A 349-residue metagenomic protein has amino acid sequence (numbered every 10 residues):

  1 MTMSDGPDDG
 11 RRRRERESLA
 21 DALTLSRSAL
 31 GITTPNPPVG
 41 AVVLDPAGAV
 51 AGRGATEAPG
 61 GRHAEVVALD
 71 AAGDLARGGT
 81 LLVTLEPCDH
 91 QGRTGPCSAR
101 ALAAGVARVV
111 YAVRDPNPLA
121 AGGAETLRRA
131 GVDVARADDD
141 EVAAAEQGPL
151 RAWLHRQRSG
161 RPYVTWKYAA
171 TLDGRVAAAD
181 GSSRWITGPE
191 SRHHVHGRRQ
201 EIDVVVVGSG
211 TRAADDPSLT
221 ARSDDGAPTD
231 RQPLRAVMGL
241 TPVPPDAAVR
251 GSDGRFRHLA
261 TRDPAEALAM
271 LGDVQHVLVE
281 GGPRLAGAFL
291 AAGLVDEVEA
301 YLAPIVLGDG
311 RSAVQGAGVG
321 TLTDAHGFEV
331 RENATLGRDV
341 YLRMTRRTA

Functional and structural regions predicted by a protein language model:
T2-N36, G52-R53, A71, Y163-T165 (+1 more regions): Enzymes that bind and transform nitrogen-containing heteroaromatic metabolites
G31-P35, G61, A124, A135-A169: Proteins enriched for Cys/Gly/acidic motifs involved in redox and nucleic-acid/cofactor modification
V42-A144, A288-L290: Zn2+-dependent cytidine deaminase-like catalytic core
D45-P46, R158-S159, T345-R347: Active-site beta-strand termini and strand-to-loop segments that position acidic
R62, T94-G95, A121, A143 (+4 more regions): Structural motif corresponding to alpha-helix initiation and N-cap regions
H90-G92, N117-A121, A143-Q147, L172-A177 (+2 more regions): Short, well-ordered, mixed-charge alpha-helical segments that flank or form enzyme active sites
